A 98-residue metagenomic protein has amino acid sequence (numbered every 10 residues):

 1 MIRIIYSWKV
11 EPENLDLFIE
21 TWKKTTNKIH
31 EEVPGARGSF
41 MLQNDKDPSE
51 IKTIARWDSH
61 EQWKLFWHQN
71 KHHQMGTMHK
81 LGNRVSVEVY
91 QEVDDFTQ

Functional and structural regions predicted by a protein language model:
I2, R37-I51, M75-Q98: Glycine-rich beta-strand-turn "strand-cap" elements at beta-sheet edges
I2-K9, S39-Q69: Short, well-ordered beta-strand segments in beta-rich or mixed alpha/beta enzyme and ligand-binding folds
K9-W22: Short, surface-exposed ligand-recognition loops at beta-strand->loop->(often short) alpha-helix junctions that present
E11-N14, V33, D47, E92: Serine/threonine-rich low-complexity intrinsically disordered regions
N14-D16, E61-W63, D95: Residue-level signal for secondary-structure boundary sites
K24-R37, R56-Y90: An amphipathic, aromatic/His-enriched active-site/gating alpha helix that lines ligand/cofactor pockets
